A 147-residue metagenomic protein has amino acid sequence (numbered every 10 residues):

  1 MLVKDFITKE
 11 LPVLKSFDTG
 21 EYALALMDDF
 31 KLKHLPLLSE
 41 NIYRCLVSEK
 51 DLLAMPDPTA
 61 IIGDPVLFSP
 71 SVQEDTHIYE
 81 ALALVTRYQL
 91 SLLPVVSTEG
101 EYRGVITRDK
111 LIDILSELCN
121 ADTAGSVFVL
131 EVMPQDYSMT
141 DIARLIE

Functional and structural regions predicted by a protein language model:
M1-L26, L37-L38, Y43-L46, D57-L84 (+4 more regions): Bateman/CBS regulatory modules and CBS-like beta-alpha motifs in cytosolic regions of diverse proteins
M27-K33: N-terminal, positively charged regions that mediate nucleic acid binding
K33, C45-K50, S91, R103-L111: Short hydrophobic beta-strand motif reused across regulatory alpha/beta modules
L53-M55: Extended, non-globular alpha-helical segments
D113-C119, A124: Long, contiguous binding/interaction regions
Q135-E147: Short amphipathic alpha-helix segments
